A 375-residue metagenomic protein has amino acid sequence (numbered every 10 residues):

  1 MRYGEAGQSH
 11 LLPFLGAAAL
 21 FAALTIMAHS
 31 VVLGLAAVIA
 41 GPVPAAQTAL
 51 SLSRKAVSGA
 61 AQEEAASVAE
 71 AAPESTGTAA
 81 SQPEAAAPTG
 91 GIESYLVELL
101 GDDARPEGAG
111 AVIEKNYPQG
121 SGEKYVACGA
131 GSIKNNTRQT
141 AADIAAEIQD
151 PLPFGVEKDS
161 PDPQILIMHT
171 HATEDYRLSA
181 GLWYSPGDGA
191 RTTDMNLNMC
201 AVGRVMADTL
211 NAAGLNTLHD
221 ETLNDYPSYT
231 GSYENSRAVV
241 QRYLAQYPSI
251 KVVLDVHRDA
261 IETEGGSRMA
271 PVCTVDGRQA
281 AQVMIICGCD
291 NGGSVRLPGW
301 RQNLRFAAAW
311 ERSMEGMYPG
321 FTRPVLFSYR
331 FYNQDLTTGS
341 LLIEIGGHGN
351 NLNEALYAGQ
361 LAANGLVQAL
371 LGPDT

Functional and structural regions predicted by a protein language model:
M1-F21: N-terminal Sec-pathway targeting helices
A17-I250, A260-G265, Q360, Q368-D374: N-terminal catalytic or cofactor-binding beta/alpha core of small enzyme domains
P161-Q164, A213, I250-V252, Q279-V283 (+1 more regions): Envelope-exposed proteins and targeting segments
A172-D175, L223-P227, R258-T263, D290-G293 (+2 more regions): Solvent-exposed loop/turn segments at secondary-structure junctions within structured extracellular/periplasmic domains
S185-G189, I261-G299: A short, glycine/acidic-enriched catalytic loop
V240, G265-C273, V325-F331: Alpha-helical scaffolding within the catalytic cores of extracellular/periplasmic polymer-degrading hydrolases
G299-L326: Active-site-adjacent substrate-binding region of metalloamidase/peptidase-like peptide-processing proteins
G320-T375: Active-site-adjacent mobile loop/cap segments within catalytic or ligand-binding domains
